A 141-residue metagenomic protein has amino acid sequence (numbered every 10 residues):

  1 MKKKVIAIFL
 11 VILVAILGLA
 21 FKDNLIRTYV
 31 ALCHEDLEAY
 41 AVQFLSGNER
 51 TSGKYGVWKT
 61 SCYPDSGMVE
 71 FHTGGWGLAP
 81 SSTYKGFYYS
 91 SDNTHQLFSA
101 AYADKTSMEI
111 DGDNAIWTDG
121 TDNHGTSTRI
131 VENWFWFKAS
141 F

Functional and structural regions predicted by a protein language model:
M1-V14: N-terminal Sec-pathway targeting helices
K2-K4, K22, K54, K59 (+3 more regions): Context-gated lysine
K4, F44-E49, D104, I110-N114: Short linear motifs at secondary-structure transitions and domain/linker junctions
A7, I26-R27, E38-A41, F87 (+1 more regions): Aromatic-residue detector
I8, L17-L19, N24, W117-D119 (+1 more regions): Short, well-ordered helical secondary-structure segments
A15-S81: N-terminal export/targeting and maturation segments
G67-F141: Extracytoplasmic electrostatic interaction patches
